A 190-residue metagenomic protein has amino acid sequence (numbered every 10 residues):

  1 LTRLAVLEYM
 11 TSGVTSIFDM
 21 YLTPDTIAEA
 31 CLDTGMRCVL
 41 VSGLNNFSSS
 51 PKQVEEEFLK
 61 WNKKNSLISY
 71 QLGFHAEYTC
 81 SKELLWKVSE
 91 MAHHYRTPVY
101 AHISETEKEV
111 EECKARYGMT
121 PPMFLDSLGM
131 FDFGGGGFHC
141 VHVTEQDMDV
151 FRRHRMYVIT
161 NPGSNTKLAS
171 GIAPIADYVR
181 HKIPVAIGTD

Functional and structural regions predicted by a protein language model:
L1-E8, Y21-T26, S50-F58, T144-Q146: Short, acidic/polar
L1-T23, F74-L84: Divalent metal-binding segments
L7, E29, W86, M123 (+2 more regions): Alpha-helical segments flanking ligand/cofactor-binding loops in enzyme cores
I17, G73, Y100, I159 (+1 more regions): Generic enzyme active-site microenvironment
T26-V141: Metal-coordinating catalytic core of metallo-dependent amide/deamination hydrolases
M130-D190: Active-site-adjacent C-terminal substructures of enzyme catalytic domains
